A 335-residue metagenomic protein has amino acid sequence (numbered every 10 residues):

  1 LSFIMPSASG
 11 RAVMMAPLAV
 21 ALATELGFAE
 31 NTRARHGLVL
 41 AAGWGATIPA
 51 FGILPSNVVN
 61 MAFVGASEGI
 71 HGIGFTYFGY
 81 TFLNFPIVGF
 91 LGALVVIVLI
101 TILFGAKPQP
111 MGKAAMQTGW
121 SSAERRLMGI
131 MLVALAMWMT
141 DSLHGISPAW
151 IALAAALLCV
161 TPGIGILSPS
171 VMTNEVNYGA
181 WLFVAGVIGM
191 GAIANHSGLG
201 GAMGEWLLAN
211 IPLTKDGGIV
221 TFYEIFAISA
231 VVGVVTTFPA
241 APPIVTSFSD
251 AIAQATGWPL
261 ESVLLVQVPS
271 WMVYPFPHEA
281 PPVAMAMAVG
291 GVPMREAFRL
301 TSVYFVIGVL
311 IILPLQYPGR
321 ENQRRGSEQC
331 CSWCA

Functional and structural regions predicted by a protein language model:
L1-L18, L213-T256, L260-E261, Q267-V268: Hydrophobic alpha-helical transmembrane segments of multi-pass integral membrane proteins, predominantly secondary
L1-S7, W44-L54, M137-L143, A227-P239 (+1 more regions): Transmembrane alpha-helix interface/packing and boundary motifs in multi-pass membrane proteins, characterized by
I4, A8, S170-A202, I219-V234: Core transmembrane alpha-helical segments of multi-pass membrane transporters/permeases
R11, A29-G119, P269-A335: Juxtamembrane and boundary regions of transmembrane helices in multi-pass small-molecule transporters and channels
F28-L40, S122-M128, N177-W181, L208-I225 (+1 more regions): Membrane-interfacial loop-to-helix junctions in multi-pass transporters
A42-P49, R125-M128, Y178-G191, T246-G257 (+1 more regions): Small-residue-rich segments of transmembrane alpha-helices in multi-pass membrane proteins, especially helix faces
V98, S121-R125, V133-T173, P259: Flexible hinge motifs at transmembrane-helix junctions and intramembrane kinks/re-entrant loops in multi-pass membrane
V133-W138, V187-E205, L310-R320: Hydrophobic alpha-helical transmembrane segments in multi-pass integral membrane proteins
